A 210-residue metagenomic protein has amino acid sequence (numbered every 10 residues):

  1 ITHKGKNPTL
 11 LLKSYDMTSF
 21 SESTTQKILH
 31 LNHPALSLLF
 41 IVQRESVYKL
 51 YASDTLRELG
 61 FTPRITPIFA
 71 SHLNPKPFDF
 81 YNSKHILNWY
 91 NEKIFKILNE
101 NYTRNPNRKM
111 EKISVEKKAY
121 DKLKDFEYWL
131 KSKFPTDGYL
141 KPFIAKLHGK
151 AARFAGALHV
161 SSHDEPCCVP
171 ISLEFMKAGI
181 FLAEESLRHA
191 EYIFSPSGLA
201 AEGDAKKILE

Functional and structural regions predicted by a protein language model:
I1-E210: Phosphate-handling catalytic cores of nucleic-acid transaction enzymes
